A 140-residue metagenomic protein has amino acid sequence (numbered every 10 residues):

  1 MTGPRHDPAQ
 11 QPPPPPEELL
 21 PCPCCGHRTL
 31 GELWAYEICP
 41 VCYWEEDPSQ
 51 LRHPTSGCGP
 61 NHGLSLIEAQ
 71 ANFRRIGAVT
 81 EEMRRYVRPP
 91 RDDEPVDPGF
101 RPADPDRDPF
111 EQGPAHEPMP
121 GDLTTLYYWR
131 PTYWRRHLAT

Functional and structural regions predicted by a protein language model:
T2-P12, L138: Cys/His-rich zinc-coordinating "finger" modules and their low-complexity flanking regions in eukaryotic trafficking
L19-L20, Y36: Residues immediately within or flanking Cys/His clusters that coordinate Zn2+ in small zinc-binding modules
L20-P21, H27-R28, E94-P95, R101: Metal-centered catalytic cores of metalloenzymes
C22-C25, C39-C42: Short cysteine-rich clusters marking metal-coordination/redox-active sites
T29-L30, Y43-E46: Cys/His-rich microdomains that often coordinate metals
G31-Y36, S49-R52: Short Cys/His-rich "knuckle" micro-motifs
E45-I76: Short metal-binding segments enriched for Cys and/or His
R75-T140: Long, contiguous alpha-helical scaffold regions
